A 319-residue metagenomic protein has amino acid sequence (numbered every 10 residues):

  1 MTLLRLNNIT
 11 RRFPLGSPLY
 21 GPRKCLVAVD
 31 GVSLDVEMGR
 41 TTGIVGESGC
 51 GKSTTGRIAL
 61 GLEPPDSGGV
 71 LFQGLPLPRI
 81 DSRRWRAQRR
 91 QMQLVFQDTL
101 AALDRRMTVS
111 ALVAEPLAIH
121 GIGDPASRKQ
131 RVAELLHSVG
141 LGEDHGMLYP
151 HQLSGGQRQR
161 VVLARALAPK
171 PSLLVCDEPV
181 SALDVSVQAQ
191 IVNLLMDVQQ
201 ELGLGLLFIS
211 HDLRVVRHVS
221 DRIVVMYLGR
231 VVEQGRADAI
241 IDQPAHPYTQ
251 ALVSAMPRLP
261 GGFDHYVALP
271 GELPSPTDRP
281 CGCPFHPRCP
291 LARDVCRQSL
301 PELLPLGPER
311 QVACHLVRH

Functional and structural regions predicted by a protein language model:
G16-Y20, C25, Q234-H319: Short catalytic/signature loops enriched in Gly
P18-R23, L77-Q93, I119, P125-A126 (+2 more regions): ABC ATPase NBD coupling module
G68-L77: Conserved ABC transporter NBD signature motif
P76, S127-D144, V253-S254: Conserved ABC ATPase "signature" region
Y149-L153, Q157: Conserved ABC ATPase signature
A168-S172: A short, proline-enriched helix->beta-strand linker immediately N-terminal to the Walker B motif in ABC-type P-loop
V175, P179-D264: P-loop NTP-binding/switch modules centered on Walker-like glycine-rich loops
